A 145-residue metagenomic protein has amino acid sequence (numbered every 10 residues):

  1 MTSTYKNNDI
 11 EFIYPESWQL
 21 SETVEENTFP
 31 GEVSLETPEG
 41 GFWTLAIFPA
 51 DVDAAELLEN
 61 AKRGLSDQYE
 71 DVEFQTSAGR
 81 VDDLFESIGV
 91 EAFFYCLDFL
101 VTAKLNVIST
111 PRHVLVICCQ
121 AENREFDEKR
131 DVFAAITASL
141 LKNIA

Functional and structural regions predicted by a protein language model:
T2-L57: Secretory pathway targeting signatures of secreted, lumenal, and periplasmic proteins
T4, S17-E26, D67-V81, K142-N143: Short secondary-structure junctions
S17, E39-G40, F85, I108-V114: Short, solvent-exposed coil/turn segments at beta-strand boundaries
W18, I117-A145: Surface-exposed amphipathic alpha-helical segments
T44-L45, L115-I117: Active-site-flanking beta-strand signature of metal-NTP-handling nucleotidyl enzymes and homologous cyclase-like
P49, F94, Q120-A121: Short beta-strand segments enriched in hydrophobic/aromatic residues within well-folded beta-rich domains
A55, D98, F126-D127: Loop/helix-junction capping segments adjacent to catalytic residues or to phosphate/diphosphate-binding pockets
K62-P111, A134: Signature of long, low-cysteine stretches enriched in small and polar/charged residues
